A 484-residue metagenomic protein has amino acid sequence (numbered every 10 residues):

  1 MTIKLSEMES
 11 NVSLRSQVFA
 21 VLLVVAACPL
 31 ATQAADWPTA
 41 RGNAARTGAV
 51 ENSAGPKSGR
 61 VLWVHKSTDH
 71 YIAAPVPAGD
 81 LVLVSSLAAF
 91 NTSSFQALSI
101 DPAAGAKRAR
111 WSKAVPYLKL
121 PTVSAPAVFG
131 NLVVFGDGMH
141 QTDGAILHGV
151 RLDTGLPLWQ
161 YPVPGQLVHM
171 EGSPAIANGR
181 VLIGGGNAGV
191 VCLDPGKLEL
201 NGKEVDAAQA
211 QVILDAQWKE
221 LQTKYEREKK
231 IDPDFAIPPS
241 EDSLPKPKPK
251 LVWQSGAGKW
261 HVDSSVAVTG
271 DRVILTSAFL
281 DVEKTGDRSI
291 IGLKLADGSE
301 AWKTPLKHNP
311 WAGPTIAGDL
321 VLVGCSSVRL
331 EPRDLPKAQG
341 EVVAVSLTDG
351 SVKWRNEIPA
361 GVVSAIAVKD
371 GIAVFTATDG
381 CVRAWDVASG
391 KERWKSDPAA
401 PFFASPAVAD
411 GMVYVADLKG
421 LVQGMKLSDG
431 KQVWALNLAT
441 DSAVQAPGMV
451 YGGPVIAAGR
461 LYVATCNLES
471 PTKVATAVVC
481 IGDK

Functional and structural regions predicted by a protein language model:
T2-A20: Bacterial N-terminal signal peptides that target proteins for export
M8-S10, A26, T376: Helix-centric, low-specificity signal for extended rod-like, repetitive segments
N11, L22-V24, G48, S53: Enrichment for repetitive, rod-forming helical segments
V18-P29: Bacterial N-terminal signal peptides
Q33-K484: Noncatalytic, solvent-exposed loop/strand surfaces of beta-propeller-type extracellular/periplasmic domains
